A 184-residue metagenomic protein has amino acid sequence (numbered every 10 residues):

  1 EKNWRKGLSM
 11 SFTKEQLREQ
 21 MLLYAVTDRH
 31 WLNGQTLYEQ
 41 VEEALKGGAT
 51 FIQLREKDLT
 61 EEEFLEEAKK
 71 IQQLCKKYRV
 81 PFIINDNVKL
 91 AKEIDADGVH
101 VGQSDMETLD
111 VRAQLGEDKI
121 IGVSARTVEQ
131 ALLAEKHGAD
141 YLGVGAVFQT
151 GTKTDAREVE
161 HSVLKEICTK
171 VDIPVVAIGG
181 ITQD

Functional and structural regions predicted by a protein language model:
W4, L8-M106, A113-D140, I173 (+1 more regions): Conserved N-terminal beta1-alpha1 strand-loop-helix module at the mouth
M106-L109, T150-G151: A short, polar/charged loop-to-alpha-helix boundary motif
V111-R112, I167: Broad structural signal for hydrophobic residues in well-ordered alpha-helices, predominantly aliphatic
Y141-D184: Active-site/ligand-binding-proximal alpha/beta "capping" segment
